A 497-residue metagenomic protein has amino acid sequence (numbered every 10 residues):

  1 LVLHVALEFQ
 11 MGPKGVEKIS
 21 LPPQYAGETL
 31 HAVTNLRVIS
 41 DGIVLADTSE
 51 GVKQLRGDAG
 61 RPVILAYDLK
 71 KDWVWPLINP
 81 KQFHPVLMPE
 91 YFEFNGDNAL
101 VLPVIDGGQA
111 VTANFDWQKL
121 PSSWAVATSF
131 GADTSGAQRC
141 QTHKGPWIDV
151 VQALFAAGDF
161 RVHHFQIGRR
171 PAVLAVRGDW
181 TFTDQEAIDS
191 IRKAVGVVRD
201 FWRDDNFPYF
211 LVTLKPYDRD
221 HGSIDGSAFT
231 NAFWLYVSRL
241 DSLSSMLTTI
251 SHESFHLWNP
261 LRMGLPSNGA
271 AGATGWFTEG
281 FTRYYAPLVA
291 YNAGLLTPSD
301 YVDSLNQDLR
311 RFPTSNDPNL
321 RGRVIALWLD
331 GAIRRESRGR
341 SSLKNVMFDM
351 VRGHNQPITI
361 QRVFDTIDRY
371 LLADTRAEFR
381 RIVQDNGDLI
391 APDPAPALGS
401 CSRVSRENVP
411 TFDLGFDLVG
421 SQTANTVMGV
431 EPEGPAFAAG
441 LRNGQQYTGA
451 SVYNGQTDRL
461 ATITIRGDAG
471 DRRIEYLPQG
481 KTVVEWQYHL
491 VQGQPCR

Functional and structural regions predicted by a protein language model:
L1-E8, A32, N355-R497: Beta/coil-rich, acidic/histidine-enriched accessory regions frequently appended to metallopeptidases
L1-P23, D97-A99: Early extracytoplasmic/domain-onset interaction patches
K18-T48, T112-D133: Solvent-exposed beta-hairpin/edge-strand motifs
A26-H84: A surface-exposed beta-strand-loop module
A59, Y67-A156: Extended, low-hydrophobicity, Ser/Thr/Pro/Gly-biased non-transmembrane segments
Q109, T181-K193, S244-S245, T249 (+9 more regions): Soluble non-cytosolic domains of exported or imported proteins
R161-T274: Juxtacatalytic substrate-recognition/specificity segment
L265-L327, E336-S337, F348, R352-H354: Acidic/His/Gly-enriched intrinsically disordered linker/tail segments that often contain short helix/coil "MoRF-like"
